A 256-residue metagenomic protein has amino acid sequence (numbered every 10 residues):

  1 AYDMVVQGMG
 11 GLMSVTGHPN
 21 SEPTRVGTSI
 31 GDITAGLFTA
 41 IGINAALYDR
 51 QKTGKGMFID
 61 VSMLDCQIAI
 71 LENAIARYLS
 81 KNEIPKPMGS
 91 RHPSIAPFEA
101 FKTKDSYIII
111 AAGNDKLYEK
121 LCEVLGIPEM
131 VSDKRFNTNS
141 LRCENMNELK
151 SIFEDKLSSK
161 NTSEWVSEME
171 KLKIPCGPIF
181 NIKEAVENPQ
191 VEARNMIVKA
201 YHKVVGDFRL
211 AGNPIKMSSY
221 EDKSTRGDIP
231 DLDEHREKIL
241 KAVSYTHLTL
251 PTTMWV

Functional and structural regions predicted by a protein language model:
A1-I108, A112: Active-site-adjacent "lid/gating" segments in soluble enzymes
T39-A46, A74, K120-V124, I152 (+2 more regions): Alpha-helical scaffold segments in soluble metabolic enzymes
A96-L172, C176: Aromatic-enriched alpha-helical interface/lid elements that frame and gate functional surfaces
K171-D222: A glycine-rich dinucleotide-binding beta-alpha-beta segment and adjacent secondary-structure elements that constitute
V205-Y245: Flexible, small-/acidic-enriched active-site or ligand-binding loops
T246-T252: Conserved small/polar residues in nucleotide/adenosyl-binding loops
